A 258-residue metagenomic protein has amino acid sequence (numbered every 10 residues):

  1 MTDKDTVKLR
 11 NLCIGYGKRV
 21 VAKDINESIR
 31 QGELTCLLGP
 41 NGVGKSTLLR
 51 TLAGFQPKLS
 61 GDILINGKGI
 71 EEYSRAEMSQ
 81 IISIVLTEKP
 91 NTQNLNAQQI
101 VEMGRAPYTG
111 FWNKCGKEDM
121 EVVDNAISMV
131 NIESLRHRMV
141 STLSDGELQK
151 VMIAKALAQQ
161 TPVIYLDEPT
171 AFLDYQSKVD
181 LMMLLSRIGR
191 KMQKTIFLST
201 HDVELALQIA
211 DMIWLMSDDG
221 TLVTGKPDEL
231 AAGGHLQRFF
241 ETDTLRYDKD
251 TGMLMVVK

Functional and structural regions predicted by a protein language model:
V7, V21-D24: Conserved structural motif at the start of ABC-family nucleotide-binding domains
L38-P40: The feature captures the beta-strand-to-loop junction immediately N-terminal to the Walker
A53: Helix-to-loop junction immediately C-terminal to a conserved catalytic motif
G61-G69: Conserved ABC transporter NBD signature motif
M139-L143: Conserved ABC ATPase signature
I164-D167: Catalytic Walker B motif of ABC-type/P-loop ATPase nucleotide-binding domains
F240-K258: ABC ATPase nucleotide-binding domains
